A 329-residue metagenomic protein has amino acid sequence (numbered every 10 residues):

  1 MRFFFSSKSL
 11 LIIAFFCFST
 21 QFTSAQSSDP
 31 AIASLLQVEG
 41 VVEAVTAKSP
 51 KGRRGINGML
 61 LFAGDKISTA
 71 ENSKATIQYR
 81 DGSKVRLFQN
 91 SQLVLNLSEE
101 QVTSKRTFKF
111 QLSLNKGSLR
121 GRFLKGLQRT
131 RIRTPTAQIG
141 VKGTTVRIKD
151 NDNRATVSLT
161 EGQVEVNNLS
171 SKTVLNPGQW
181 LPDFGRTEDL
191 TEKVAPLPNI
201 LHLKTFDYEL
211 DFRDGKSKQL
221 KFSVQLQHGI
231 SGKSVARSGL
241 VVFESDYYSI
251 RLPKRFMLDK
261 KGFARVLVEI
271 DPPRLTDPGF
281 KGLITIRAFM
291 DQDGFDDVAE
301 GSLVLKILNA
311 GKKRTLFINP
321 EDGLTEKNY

Functional and structural regions predicted by a protein language model:
R2-S6, A25-P30, R53-G55, R80 (+2 more regions): C-terminal interaction modules
L10-T20: Bacterial N-terminal signal peptides
Q26-A75, Y79-K204: Flexible, surface-exposed loop/linker segments and immediately adjacent secondary-structure boundaries
